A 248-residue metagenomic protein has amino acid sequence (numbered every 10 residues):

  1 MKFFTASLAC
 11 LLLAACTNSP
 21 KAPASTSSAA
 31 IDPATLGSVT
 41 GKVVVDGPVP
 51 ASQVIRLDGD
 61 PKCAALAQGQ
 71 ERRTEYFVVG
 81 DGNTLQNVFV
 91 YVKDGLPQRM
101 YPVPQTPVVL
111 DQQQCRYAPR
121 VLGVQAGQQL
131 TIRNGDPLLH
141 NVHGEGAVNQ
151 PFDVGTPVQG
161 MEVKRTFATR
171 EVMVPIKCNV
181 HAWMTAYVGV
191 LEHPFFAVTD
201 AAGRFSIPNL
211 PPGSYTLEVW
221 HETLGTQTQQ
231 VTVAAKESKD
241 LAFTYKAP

Functional and structural regions predicted by a protein language model:
M1-A14: Sec-dependent bacterial lipoprotein signal peptides
C16-P248: Extracytoplasmic copper-binding redox domains, predominantly the cupredoxin/blue-copper superfamily
